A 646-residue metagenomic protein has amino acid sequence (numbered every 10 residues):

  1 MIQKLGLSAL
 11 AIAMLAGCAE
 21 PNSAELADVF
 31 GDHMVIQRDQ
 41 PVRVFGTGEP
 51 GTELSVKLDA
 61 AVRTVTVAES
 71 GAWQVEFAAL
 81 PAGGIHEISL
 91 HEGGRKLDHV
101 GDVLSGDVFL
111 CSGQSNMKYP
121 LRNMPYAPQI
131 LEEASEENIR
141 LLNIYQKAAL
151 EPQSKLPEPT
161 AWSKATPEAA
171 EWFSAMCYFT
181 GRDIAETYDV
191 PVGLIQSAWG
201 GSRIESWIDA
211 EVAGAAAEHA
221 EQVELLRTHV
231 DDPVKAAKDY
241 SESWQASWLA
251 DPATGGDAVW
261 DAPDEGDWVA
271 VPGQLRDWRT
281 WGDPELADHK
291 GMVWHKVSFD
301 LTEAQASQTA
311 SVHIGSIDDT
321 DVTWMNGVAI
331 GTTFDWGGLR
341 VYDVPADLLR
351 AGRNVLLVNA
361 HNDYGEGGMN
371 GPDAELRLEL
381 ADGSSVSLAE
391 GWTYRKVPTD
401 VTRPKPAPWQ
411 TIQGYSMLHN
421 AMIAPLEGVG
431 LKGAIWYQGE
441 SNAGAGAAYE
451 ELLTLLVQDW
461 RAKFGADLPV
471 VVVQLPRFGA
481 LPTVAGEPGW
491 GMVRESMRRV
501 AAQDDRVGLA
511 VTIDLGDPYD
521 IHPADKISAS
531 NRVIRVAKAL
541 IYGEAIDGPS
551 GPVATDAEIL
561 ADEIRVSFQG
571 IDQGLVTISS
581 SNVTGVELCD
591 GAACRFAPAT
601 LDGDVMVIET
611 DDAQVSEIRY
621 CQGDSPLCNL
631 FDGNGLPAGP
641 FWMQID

Functional and structural regions predicted by a protein language model:
S23, A27-L104, Y364-E366: Ser/Thr-rich low-complexity repeats and stalk/linker segments
D28-D32, H289-T302, R340-Y342, N420: Short beta-strands within extracellular/lumenal beta-sheet-rich domains
Q37-Q40, L286-K290, S528, A539-N582: Surface beta-strand/loop "capping" patches
F45, W268, F299-G327, L356-V358: Aromatic-lined ligand-binding clefts that engage carbohydrates, nucleic acids, or primary amines
D59-G83, T323-E375: Beta-strand-rich ligand-recognition modules
V62, R565, G570-D646: C-terminal beta-sandwich/jelly-roll accessory domains of carbohydrate-active enzymes
G84-G93, L357-V358, S616-Q622: Short, aromatic- and glycine-rich surface loops/edge beta-strands on solvent-exposed regions
L97-K164, I195-W281, R353-V429: An acidic-aromatic loop/edge-strand motif
